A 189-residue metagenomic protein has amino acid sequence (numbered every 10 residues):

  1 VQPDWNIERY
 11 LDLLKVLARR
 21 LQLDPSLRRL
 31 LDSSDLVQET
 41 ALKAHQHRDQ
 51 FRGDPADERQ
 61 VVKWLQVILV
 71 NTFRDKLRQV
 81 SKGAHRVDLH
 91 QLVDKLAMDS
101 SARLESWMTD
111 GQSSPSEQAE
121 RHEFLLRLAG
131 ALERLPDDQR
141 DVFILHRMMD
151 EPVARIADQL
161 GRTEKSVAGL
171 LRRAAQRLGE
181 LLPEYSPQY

Functional and structural regions predicted by a protein language model:
V1, K95-G130: Acidic, proline/glycine-rich intrinsically disordered inter-domain spacer in sigma factors
V1-Q22, L31, H45: A short, charge-rich alpha-helical start-of-domain segment used by transcription regulators
L11, R121, L125, Q139-R140: Short, leucine-enriched amphipathic alpha-helices that occur as contiguous helical runs
L14-L21, A44-R48, T72-V80, L135 (+2 more regions): Hydrophobic recognition helices of helix-based DNA-binding modules
R20, V67-L92, L96-D99, R121: Arg/Lys-rich amphipathic alpha helix in sigma70-family domain 2
Q22-R28, E39-E58, Q79-V80: Sigma70-family region 2
L31, D35-L42, R59-N71, G169: Structural recognition of an alpha-helix C-terminal capping motif at a helix-to-coil junction
R74, L128, L132, Q139 (+2 more regions): DNA-recognition helix of helix-turn-helix
